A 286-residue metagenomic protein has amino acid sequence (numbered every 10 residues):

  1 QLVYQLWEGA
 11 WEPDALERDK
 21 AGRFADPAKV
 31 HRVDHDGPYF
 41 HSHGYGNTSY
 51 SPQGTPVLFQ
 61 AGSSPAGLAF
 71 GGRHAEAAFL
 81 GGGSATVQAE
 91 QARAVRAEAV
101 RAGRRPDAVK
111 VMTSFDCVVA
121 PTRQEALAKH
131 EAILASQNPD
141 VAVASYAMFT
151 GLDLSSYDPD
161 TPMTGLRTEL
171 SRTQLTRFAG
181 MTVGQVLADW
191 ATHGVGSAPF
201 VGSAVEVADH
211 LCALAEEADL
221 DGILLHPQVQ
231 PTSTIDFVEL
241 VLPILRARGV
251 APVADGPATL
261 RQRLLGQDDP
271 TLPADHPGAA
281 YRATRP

Functional and structural regions predicted by a protein language model:
Q1-Q53, T86-E90, A97-A213, L245-P286: An alpha-helical appendage that flanks or caps ligand/catalytic pockets
P56-A61, E76-L80, V109-D116, I223-H226: Hydrophobic faces of well-ordered beta-strands that scaffold small-molecule active sites in alpha/beta enzyme cores
Q60-R73, S203-E216: Short, acidic/polar
P65-A69, A85-A89, V118-T122, V229-I235: Flexible loop/turn segments at secondary-structure boundaries
A69-S84: A conserved active-site cap/scaffold subdomain adjacent to cofactor or substrate pockets
G81-S84, P139-S145, I223-Q228: Glycine-rich phosphate-binding active-site loops on the catalytic face of alpha/beta enzymes
H210-G256: C-terminal structured "cap/appendage" subdomains that terminate the fold
